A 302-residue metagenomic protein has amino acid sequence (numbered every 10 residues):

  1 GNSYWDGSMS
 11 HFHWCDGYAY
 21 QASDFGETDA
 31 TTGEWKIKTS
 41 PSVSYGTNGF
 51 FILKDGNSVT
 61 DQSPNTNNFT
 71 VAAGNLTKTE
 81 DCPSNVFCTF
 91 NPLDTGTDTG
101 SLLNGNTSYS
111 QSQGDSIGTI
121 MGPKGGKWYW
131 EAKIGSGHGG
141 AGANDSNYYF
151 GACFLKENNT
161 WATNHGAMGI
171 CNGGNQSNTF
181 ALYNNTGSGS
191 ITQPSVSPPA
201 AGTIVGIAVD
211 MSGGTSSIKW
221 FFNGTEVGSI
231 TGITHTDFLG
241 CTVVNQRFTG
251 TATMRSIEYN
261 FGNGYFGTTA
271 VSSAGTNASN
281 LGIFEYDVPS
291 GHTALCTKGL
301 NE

Functional and structural regions predicted by a protein language model:
G1-M9, T249: Extracellular glycan-interaction patches encoded by glycine-rich segments
S8-N67, A73-C82, K219, V227-S229 (+1 more regions): Extended recognition patches within non-cytosolic domains
M9-H13, I52-L53, D61, W130-I134 (+3 more regions): Short hydrophobic/aromatic patches on beta-strands that form ligand-binding or substrate-lining surfaces
G17, A200-S217: Localized edge beta-strand/strand-to-loop motifs within extracellular or lumenal beta-rich domains
W35, F222-N245: Short, solvent-exposed beta-strand-to-loop segments that form ligand-recognition rims of beta-rich domains
D98-P123, G189-P194: Secreted extracellular polysaccharide-interacting domains
S110-N175: Secretory/extracellular carbohydrate-interaction modules and structurally similar beta-sandwich "look-alikes"
L182-I204: Short, aromatic/His-centered strand-loop micro-motif at the edge of beta-sheets
